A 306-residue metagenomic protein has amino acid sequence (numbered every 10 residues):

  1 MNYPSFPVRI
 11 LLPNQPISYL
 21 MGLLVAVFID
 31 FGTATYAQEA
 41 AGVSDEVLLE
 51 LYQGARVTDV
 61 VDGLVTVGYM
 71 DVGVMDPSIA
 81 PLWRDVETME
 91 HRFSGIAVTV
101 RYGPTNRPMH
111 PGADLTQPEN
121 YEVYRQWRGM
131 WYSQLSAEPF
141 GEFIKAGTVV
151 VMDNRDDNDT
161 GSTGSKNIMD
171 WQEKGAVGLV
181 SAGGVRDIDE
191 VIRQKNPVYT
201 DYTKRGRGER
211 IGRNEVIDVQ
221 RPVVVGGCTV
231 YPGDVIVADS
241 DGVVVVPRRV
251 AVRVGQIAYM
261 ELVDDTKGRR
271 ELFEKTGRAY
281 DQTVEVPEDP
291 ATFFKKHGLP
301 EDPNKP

Functional and structural regions predicted by a protein language model:
M1-Q15: N-terminal secretory signal peptides that target proteins for export/translocation
N14-F31: Bacterial N-terminal signal peptides
T35-A37: Boundary at the C-terminal end of the N-terminal hydrophobic targeting segment
A41-Q126: N-terminal low-complexity or amphipathic/hydrophobic leaders
A41-S44, A55, V254-P306: Long terminal accessory segments
M130-S133, E138-A182: Extracellular/luminal Protease-associated
I168-R213: Ligand/cofactor pocket segment of small-molecule handling proteins
T203-T283: Acidic, glycine-rich flexible loop/linker segments
